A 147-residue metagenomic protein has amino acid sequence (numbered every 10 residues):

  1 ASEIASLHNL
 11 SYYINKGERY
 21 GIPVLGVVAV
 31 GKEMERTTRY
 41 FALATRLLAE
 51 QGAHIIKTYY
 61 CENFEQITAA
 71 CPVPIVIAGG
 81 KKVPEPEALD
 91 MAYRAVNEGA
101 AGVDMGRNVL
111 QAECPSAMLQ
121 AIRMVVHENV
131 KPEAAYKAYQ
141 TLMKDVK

Functional and structural regions predicted by a protein language model:
A1-I77, K82-M105, M124, P132-K137: Alpha/beta enzyme core
V96, L110-K147: C-terminal helical cap(s) of enzyme catalytic domains, especially alpha/beta-barrels
